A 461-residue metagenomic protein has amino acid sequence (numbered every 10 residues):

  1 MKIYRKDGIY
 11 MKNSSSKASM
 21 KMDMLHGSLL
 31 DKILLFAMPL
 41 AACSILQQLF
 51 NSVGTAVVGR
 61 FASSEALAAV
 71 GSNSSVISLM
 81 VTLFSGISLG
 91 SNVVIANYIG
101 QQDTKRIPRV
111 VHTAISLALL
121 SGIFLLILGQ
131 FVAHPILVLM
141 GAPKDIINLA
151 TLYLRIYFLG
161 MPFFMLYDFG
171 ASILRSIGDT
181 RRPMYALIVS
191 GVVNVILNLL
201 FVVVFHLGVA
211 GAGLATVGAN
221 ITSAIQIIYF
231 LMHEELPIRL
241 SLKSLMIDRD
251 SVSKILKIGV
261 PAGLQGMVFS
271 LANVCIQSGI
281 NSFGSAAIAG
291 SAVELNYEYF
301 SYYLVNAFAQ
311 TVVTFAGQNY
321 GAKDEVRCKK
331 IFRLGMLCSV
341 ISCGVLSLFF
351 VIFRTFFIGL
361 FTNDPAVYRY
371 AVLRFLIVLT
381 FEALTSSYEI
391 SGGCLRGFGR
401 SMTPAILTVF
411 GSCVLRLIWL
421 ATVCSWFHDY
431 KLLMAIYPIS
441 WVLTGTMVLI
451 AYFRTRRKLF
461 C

Functional and structural regions predicted by a protein language model:
M1-A37, I95-G160, V204-V260, A316-F381 (+1 more regions): Short alpha-helical transmembrane segments in multi-pass integral membrane proteins
H26, L30-L49, V53, V76-L83 (+6 more regions): Residue-level signal for short hydrophobic patches within transmembrane helices of multi-pass membrane transporters
L34, M38, F50, I87 (+16 more regions): Residue-level signal for transmembrane alpha-helical positions in Major Facilitator Superfamily
L35-G54, I156, Y167, S190 (+4 more regions): Transmembrane helical elements of multi-pass membrane transporters/channels
L49-A68, L137-K144, L200-L207, M267-N296 (+4 more regions): Helix-terminus/linker motif at the lipid-water interface of multi-pass membrane proteins
T55, L67-I127, F164-P183, Q277 (+2 more regions): Small-residue-rich hydrophobic transmembrane alpha-helices
L79-T82, N194-N198, A224-I228, F300-Y303 (+3 more regions): Hydrophobic transmembrane alpha-helices of multi-pass small-molecule transporters
S88, Y157-R175, P183-N194, A212-I227 (+4 more regions): Short runs within selected transmembrane alpha-helices of multi-pass transporters and secretion channels
